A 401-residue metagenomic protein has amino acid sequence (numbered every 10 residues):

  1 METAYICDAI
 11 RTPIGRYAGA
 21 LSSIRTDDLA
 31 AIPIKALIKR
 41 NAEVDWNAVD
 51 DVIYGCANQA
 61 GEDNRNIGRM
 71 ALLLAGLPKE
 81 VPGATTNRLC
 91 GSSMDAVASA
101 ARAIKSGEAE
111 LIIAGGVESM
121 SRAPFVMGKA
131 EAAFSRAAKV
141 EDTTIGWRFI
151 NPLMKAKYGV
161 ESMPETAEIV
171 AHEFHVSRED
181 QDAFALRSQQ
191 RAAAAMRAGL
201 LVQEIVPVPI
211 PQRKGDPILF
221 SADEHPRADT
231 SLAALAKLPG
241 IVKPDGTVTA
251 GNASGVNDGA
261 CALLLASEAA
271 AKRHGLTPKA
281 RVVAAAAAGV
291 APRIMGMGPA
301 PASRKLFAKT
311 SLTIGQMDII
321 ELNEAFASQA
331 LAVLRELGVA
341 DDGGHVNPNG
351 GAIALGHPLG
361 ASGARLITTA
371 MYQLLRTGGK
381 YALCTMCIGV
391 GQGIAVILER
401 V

Functional and structural regions predicted by a protein language model:
M1-A71, A75, P82, T166-R178 (+5 more regions): Conserved active-site "lid/cap" helical segment
M1-T26, I145, S231-M297, P301 (+5 more regions): Condensing-enzyme catalytic core mediating Claisen C-C bond formation in acyl metabolism
R11-T12, S23, D27-I32, E43 (+2 more regions): N-terminal extracellular/periplasmic Venus flytrap/periplasmic-binding protein-like
I24, C56-L111, T144-W147, K157-M163 (+4 more regions): Conserved catalytic cysteine-centered active-site region of acyl-thioester-dependent Claisen-condensing enzymes
Y54, E168, E204, Q212 (+1 more regions): Active-site pocket-lining segment
T86-E118, A171-L200, A262-A269, L334-R335 (+2 more regions): Active-site-proximal alpha-helical scaffold in enzymes
L111-I169: Flexible glycine-/small-residue-enriched beta->alpha junction loops that bind anionic phosphate/pyrophosphate groups
